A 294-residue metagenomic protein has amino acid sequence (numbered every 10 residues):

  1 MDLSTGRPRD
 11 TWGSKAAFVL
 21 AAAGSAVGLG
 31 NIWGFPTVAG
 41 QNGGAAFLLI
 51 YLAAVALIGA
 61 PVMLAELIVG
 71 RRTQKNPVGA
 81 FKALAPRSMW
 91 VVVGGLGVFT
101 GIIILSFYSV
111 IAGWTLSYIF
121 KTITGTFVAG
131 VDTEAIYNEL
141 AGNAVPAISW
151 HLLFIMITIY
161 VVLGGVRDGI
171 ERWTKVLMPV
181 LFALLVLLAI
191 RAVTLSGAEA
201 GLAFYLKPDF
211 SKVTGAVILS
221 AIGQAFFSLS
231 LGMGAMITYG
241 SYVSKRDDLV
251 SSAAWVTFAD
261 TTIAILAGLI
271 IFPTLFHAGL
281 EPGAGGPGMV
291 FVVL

Functional and structural regions predicted by a protein language model:
M1-G34, V62-L67, R71-L84, S88-G95 (+1 more regions): Membrane-interface "cap" regions at the ends of multi-pass membrane proteins
D2-W12, E171, K175-L294: Membrane-embedded translocation segments of transport machinery
G6-D10, V38-N42, P77-L96, S109-R167 (+2 more regions): Inter-helical loop and helix-membrane interface segments of multi-pass membrane transporters/permeases
R9, A46-Y51, V91-G95, T133 (+1 more regions): Membrane-interface alpha-helices at helix entry/exit sites of multi-pass transporters
T11-A22, F47-I50, S88-I102, S149-L152 (+2 more regions): Select transmembrane alpha-helical segments in multipass membrane proteins
S14-A54, A200, G234-G240, S251-A254 (+1 more regions): Transmembrane helix-boundary motif of multi-pass solute transporters/channels
L20-A26, L52-L57, L96-F107, L153-Y160 (+2 more regions): Hydrophobic alpha-helical transmembrane segments of multi-pass membrane proteins
V55-A60, L96-S117, V180-A189, A259-I270: Hydrophobic alpha-helical membrane-insertion segments
